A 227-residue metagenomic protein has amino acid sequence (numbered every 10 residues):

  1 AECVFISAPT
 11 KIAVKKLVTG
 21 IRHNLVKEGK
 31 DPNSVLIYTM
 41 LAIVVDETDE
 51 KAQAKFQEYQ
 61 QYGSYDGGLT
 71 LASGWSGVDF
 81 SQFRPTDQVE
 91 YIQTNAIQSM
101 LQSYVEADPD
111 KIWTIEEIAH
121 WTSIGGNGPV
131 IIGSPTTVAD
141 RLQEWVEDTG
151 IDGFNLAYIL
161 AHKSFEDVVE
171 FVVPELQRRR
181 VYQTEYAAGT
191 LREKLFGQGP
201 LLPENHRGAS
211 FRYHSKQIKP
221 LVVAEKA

Functional and structural regions predicted by a protein language model:
E2-I6, V35-A42, F154-L156: Hydrophobic faces of well-ordered beta-strands that scaffold small-molecule active sites in alpha/beta enzyme cores
C3, S7-L17: Extracellular/periplasmic solute-recognition and catalytic clefts
V4, S134-T137, R141-S164: C-terminal, well-structured subdomains that either form a transmembrane helix-short loop-helix hairpin in multi-pass
S7-T10, Y65-L71, F154-I159: Glycine-rich phosphate-binding active-site loops on the catalytic face of alpha/beta enzymes
I12-K16, R22-V146, L176-A227: An alpha-helical appendage that flanks or caps ligand/catalytic pockets
H23, Y38, Y158-I159, F165: Generic detector of bulky aromatic hydrophobic side chains
